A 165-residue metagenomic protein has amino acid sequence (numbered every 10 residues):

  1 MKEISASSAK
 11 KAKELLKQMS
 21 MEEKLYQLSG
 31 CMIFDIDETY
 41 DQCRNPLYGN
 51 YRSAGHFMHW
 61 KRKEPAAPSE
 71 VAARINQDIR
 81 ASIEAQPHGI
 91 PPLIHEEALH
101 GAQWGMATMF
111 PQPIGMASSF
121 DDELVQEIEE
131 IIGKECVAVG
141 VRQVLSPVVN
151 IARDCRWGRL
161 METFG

Functional and structural regions predicted by a protein language model:
M1-G165: N-terminal beta-rich core of secreted/periplasmic extracellular enzymes
